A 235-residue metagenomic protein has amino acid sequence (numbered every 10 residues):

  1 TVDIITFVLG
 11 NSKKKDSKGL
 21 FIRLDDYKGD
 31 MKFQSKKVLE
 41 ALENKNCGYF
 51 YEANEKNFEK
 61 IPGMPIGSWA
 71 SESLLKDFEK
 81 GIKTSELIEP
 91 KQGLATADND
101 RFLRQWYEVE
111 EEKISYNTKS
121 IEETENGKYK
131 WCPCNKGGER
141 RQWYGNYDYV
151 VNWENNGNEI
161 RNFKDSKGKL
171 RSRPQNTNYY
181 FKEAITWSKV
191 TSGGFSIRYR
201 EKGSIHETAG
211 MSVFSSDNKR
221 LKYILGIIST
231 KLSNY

Functional and structural regions predicted by a protein language model:
T1-K169, R173-A184: Polynucleotide-recognition surfaces of large bacterial nucleic-acid defense/processing enzymes
K15, N178, K182, S188-Y235: Basic, amphipathic alpha-helical recognition segments used for DNA target recognition
